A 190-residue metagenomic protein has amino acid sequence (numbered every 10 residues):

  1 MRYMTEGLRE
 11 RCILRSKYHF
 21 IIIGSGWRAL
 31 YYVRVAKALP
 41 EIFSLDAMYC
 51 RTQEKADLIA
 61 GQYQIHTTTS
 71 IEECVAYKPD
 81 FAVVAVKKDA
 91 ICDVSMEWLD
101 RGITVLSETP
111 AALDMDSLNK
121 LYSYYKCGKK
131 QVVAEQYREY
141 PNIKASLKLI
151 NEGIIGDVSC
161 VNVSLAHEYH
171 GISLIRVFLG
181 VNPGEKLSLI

Functional and structural regions predicted by a protein language model:
M1-Y63: N-terminal Rossmann-like dinucleotide-binding module
D46, D80, S159: Conserved acidic residues
L58-I65, K120-Y125: Short, conserved SAM-binding/catalytic segment of Class I S-adenosyl-L-methionine-dependent methyltransferases
H66-Y77: Short acidic low-complexity segments
D80-F81, K87-K88, C92-R138: Beta-strand-loop-alpha-helix segment that lines the small-molecule cofactor/substrate pocket of alpha/beta enzymes
P141-S159: Rossmann-like NAD(P)H-binding beta-loop-alpha module
D157-I190: Rossmann-like dinucleotide-binding domain that binds NAD(P)(H)
